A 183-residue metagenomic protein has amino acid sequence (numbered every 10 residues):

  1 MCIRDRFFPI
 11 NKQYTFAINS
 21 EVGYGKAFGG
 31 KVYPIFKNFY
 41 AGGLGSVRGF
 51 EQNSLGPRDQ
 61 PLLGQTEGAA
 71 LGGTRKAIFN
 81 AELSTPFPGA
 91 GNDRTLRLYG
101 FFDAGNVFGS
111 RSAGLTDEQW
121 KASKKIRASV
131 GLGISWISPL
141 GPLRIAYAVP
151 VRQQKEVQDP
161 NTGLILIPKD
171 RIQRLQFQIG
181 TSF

Functional and structural regions predicted by a protein language model:
R4-L96, G100-K121, K125, E156-D170 (+1 more regions): C-terminal outer-membrane beta-barrel translocator/porin domains of Gram-negative envelope proteins and their
T15, P142-R144: Membrane-spanning beta-strand positions in outer-membrane beta-barrel proteins
F79, L132, L143: Residue-level detector of short, conserved catalytic/binding motifs and their immediate flanks
S84, S129-S135: Short glycine-rich, acidic/polar surface loops and turns
